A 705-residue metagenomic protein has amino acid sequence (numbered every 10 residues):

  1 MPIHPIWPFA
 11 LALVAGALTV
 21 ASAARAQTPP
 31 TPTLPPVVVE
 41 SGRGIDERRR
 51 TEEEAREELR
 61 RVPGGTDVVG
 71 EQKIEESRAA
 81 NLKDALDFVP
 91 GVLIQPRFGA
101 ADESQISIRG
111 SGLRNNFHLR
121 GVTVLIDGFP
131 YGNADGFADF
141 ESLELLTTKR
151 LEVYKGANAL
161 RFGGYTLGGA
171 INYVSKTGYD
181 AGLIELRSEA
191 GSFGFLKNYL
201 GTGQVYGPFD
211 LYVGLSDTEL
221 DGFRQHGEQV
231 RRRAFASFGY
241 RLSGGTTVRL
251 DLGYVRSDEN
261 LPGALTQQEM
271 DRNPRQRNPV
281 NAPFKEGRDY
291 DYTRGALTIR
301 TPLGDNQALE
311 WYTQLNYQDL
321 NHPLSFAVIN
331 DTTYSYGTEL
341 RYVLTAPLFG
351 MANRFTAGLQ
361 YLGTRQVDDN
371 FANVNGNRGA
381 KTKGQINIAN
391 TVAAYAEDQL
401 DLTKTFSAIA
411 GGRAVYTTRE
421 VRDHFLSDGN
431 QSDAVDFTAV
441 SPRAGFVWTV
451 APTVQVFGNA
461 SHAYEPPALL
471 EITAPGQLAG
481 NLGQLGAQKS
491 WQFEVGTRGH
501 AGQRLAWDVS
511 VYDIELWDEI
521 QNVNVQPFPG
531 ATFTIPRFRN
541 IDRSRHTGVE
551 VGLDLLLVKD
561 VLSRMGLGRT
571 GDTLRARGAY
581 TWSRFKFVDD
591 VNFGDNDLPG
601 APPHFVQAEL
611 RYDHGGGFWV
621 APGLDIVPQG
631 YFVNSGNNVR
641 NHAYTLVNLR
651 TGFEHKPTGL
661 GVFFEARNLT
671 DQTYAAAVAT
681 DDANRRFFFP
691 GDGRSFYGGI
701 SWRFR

Functional and structural regions predicted by a protein language model:
P2, A26, H226, Y240 (+6 more regions): Conserved C-terminal beta-signal and adjacent last beta-strands/turns of outer-membrane beta-barrel proteins
Q27-E75, K83, P302: Short, acidic, small-residue-rich periplasmic hinge/interaction motif at the N-terminus of Gram-negative outer-membrane
T51, A55, P63-T66, K83-F129: Extracytoplasmic beta-strand/coil segments of soluble accessory domains associated with Gram-negative outer-membrane
V122, F129-K155: Short acidic/polar hinge/loop motifs at secondary-structure boundaries that mediate gating or recognition
L183, A190-E219, R224-P262, G287-T298 (+8 more regions): Transmembrane beta-barrel wall of Gram-negative outer-membrane proteins
A308-N321, T449, Q455-S461, E465 (+5 more regions): Membrane-embedded beta-barrel scaffold of Gram-negative outer-membrane proteins
A352, T356-A451: Signature of Gram-negative outer-membrane beta-barrel scaffolds
Y416-T417, A506, V511-E515, R537-N634 (+1 more regions): Gram-negative outer-membrane beta-barrel transporters
